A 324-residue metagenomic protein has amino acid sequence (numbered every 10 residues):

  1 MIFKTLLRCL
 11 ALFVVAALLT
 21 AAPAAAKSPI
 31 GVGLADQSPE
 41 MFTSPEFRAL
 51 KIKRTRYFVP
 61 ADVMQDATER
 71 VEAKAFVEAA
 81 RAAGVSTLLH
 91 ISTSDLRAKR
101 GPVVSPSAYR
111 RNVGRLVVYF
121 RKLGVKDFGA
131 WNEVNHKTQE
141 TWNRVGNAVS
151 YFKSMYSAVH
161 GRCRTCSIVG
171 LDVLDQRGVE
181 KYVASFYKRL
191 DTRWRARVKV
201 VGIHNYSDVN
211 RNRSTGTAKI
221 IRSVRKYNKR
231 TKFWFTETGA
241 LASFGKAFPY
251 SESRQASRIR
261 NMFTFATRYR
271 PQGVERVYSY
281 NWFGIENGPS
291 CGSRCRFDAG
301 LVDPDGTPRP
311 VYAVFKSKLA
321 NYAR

Functional and structural regions predicted by a protein language model:
C9-A21: Bacterial N-terminal signal peptides
A26-A61: Boundary/entry segment of secreted carbohydrate-active catalytic domains
S28, L34-A35, Y151-V183, V200 (+2 more regions): Aromatic-lined carbohydrate-recognition surfaces of secreted/lumenal glycan-active proteins
A35-A49, S105-Y119, G178-D191, A256-A266: Short, acidic/polar
E46, V134, G146, A158 (+3 more regions): Aromatic-rich peripheral "rim/lid" segments of glycoside hydrolase catalytic domains that contact and position glycan
F47-G178: Substrate-binding cleft and catalytic face of glycoside hydrolase catalytic domains, especially the flexible beta-alpha
T55-Y57, L89, V113-V117, R121-K126 (+4 more regions): Aromatic- and acid-rich polysaccharide-binding/catalytic face of secreted or lumenal carbohydrate-active enzymes
L89-R100, Q139-E140, G170-R177, I203 (+2 more regions): Active-site clefts of carbohydrate-active enzymes
